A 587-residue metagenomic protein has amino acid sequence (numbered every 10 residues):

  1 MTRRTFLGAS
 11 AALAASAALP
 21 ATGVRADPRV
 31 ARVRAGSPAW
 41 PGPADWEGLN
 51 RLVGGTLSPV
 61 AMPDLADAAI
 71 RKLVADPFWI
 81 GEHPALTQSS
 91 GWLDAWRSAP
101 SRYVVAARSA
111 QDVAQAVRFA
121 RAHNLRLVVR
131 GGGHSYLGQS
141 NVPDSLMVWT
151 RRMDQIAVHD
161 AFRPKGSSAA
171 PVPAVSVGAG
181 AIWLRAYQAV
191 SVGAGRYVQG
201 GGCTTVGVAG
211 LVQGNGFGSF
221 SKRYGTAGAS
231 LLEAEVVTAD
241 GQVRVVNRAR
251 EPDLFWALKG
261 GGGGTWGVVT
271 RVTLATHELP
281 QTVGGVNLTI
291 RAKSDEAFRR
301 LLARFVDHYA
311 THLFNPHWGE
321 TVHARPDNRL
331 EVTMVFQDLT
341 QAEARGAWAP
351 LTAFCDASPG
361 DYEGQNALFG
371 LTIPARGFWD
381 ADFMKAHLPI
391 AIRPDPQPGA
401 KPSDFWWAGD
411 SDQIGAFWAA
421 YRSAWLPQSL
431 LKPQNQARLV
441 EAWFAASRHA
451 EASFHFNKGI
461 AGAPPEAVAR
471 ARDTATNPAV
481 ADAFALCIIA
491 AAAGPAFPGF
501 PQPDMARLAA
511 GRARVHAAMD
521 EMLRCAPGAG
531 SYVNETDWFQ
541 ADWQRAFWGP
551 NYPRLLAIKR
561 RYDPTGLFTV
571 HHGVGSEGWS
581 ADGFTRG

Functional and structural regions predicted by a protein language model:
T2-G587: Soluble FAD-dependent oxygen oxidases
